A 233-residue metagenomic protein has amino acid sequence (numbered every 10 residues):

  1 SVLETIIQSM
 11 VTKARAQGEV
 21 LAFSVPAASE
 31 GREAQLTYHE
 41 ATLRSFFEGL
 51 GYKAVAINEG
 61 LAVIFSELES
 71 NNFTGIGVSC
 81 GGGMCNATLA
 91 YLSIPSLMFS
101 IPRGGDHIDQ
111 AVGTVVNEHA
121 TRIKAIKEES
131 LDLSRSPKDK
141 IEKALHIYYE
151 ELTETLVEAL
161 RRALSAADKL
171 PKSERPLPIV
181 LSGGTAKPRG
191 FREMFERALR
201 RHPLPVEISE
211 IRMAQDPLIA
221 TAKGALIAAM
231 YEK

Functional and structural regions predicted by a protein language model:
S1-G77, L92-S100, G105, Q110-V115 (+4 more regions): Nucleotide/phosphate-binding catalytic cleft detector across ATP-hydrolyzing and phosphate-transferring enzymes
Q17, G81-M84: Short flexible coil/turn linkers enriched for glycine and charged/polar residues that connect secondary-structure
A62, G82, I219: Short, glycine/acidic-enriched loop or turn micro-motifs at the edges of active sites
C85-L89: Short beta-strand scaffold segments in enzyme catalytic cores
A214-L218: Conserved blade-ending motifs and adjacent loop-strand segments that build the rim/top face of beta-propeller domains
